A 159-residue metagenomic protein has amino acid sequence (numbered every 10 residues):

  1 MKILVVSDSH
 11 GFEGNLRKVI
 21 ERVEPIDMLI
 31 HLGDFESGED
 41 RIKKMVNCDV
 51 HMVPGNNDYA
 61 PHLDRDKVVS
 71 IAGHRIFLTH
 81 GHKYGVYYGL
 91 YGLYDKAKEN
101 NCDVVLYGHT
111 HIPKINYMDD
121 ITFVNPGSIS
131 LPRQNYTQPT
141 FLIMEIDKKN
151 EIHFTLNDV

Functional and structural regions predicted by a protein language model:
M1-D49, D58-A60, D64-R65, T137-T140 (+2 more regions): N-terminal active-site segment of His-dependent metallophosphoesterases
V5-S7, M28-G33, H51-N56, F77-H80 (+2 more regions): Active-site neighborhood of phospho(di)ester-bond hydrolases with catalytic His/Asp-centered motifs
H10-G14, E36-D40, N57-H62, Y84-Y87 (+2 more regions): Active-site environment of divalent metal-dependent phosphoester hydrolases
R17, A72, Y94-N101, V124-V159: Binuclear metal-dependent phosphoesterase catalytic core
N47-V50, D120-T122: Glycine-enriched alpha-helix->loop->beta-strand junction motifs that scaffold or abut catalytic
D49-Y91, D95, N100: Helix-adjacent hinge/juxtasegments
V68-S70, N116-Y117, E145: Well-ordered beta-strand positions
H80, Y84-Y117, F123, L142: Catalytic core of the metallo-beta-lactamase
